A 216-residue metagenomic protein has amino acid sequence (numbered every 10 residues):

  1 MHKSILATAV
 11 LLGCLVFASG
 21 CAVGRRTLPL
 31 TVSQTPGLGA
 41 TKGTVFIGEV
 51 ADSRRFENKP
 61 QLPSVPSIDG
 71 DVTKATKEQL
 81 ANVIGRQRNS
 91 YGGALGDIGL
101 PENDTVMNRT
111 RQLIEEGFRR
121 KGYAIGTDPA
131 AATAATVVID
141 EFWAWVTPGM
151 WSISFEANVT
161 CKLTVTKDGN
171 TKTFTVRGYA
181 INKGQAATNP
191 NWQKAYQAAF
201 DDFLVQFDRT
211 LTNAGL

Functional and structural regions predicted by a protein language model:
M1-A9: Bacterial N-terminal signal peptides that target proteins for export
A9-A18: Bacterial N-terminal signal peptides
C21-N108, T212-L216: A structural "domain/chain start" motif
R25-L30, E116, R120-T171: Surface-exposed short loop/turn segments
V50-R54, V138-A144, R177-I181: Generic short beta-strand segments
R54, T110, I114-G122, W143-V146 (+3 more regions): Sec/Tat-exported extracytoplasmic proteins
L80-P101, D168-G215: Short secondary-structure boundary motifs at beta->alpha junctions and helix caps
